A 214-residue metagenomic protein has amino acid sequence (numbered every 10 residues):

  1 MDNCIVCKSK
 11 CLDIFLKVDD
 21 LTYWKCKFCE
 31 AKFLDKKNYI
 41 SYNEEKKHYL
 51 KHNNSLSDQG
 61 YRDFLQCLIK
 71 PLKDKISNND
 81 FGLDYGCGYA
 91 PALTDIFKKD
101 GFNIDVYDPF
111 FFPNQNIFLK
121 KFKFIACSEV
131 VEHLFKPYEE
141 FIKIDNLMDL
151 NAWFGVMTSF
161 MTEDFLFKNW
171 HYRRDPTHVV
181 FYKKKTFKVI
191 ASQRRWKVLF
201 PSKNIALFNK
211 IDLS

Functional and structural regions predicted by a protein language model:
M1-F124, S128, F141-I142, M157 (+5 more regions): Conserved N-terminal segment of class I S-adenosyl-L-methionine
L93-T94, K136-P137, F165-F167: Short glycine-/acidic-enriched loop or helix-start segments at secondary-structure transitions that form or flank
P113, T162-D164: Feature marks short, surface-exposed loop/turn motifs that line or immediately flank catalytic pockets and channel
E129, H133: A short His-aromatic
L134-F135, M148-L150: Helix-to-beta-strand junctions that scaffold the AdoMet/dcAdoMet cofactor pocket in Class I SAM-dependent enzymes
N151-F160: Conserved beta-strand signature within the Rossmann-like core of class I S-adenosyl-L-methionine
F165-N169, R173-K185: Alpha-helical subdomain
